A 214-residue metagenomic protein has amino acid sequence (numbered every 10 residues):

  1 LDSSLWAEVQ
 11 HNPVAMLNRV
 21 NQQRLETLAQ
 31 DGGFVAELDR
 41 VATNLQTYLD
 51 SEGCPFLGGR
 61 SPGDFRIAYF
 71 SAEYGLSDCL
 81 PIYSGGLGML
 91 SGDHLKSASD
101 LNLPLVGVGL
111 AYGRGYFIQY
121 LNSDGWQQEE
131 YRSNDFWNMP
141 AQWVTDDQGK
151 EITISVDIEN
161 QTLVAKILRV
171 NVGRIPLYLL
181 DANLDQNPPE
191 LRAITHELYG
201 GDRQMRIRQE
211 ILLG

Functional and structural regions predicted by a protein language model:
L1-G214: Catalytic cores of carbohydrate-active enzymes across secretory and cytosolic contexts
